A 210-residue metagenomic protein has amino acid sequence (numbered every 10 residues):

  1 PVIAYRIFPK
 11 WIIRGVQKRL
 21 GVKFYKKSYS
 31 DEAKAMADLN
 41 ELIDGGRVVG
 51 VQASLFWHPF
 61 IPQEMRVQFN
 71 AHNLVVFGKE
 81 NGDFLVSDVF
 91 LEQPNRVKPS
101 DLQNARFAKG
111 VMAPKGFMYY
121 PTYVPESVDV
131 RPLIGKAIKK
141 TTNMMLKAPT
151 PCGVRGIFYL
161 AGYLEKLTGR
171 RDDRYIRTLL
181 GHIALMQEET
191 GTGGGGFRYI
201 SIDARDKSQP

Functional and structural regions predicted by a protein language model:
P1-Y123: Conserved active-site-adjacent core of cysteine acyl-enzyme catalytic domains
I3, I7, I12-I13, I43 (+8 more regions): Weak global preference for isoleucine
R14-K18, A37-E41, N104, K136-N143 (+4 more regions): Charged/polar, solvent-exposed surface patches and flexible loops
K79-T192: Noncatalytic regulatory segments and standalone regulatory/sensor domains
L185-P210: Charged, long alpha-helical assembly modules
